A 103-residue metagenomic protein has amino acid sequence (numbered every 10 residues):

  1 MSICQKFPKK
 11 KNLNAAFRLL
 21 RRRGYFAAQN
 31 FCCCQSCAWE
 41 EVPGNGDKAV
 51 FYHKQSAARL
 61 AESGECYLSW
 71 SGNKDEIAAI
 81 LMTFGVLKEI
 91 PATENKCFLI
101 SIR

Functional and structural regions predicted by a protein language model:
M1-C4, V42-K48, K74-I77: Short linear motifs at secondary-structure transitions and domain/linker junctions
M1-K10, A58-S69: Terminal, regulation- and interaction-focused segments at domain boundaries
M1-Y25: Surface-exposed beta-loop interaction hotspot
C4, C32-C37, C66, C97: Generic recognition of cysteine residues
P8-K11, K48-H53, I80-M82: Short amphipathic alpha-helical surface micro-motifs
N12-N14, N30, N45, N73 (+1 more regions): Detector for Asparagine
F17-S63: An N-terminal amphipathic alpha-helical segment
Y67-R103: Short, compact, well-ordered microdomains
